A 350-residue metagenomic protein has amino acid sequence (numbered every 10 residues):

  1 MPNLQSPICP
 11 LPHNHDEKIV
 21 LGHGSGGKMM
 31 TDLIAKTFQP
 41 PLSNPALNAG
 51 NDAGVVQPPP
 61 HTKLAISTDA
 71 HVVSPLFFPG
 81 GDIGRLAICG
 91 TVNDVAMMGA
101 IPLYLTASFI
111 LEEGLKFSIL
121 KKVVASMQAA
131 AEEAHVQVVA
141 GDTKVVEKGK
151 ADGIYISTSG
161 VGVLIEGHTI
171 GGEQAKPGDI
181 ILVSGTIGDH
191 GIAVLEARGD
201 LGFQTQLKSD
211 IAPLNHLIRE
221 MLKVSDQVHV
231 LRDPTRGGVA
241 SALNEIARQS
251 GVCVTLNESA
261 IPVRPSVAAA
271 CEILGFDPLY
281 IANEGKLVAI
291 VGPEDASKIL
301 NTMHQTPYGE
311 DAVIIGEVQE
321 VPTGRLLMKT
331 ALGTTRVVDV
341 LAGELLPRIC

Functional and structural regions predicted by a protein language model:
P2-C350: Helix-biased detector of long, well-ordered alpha-helical tracts
